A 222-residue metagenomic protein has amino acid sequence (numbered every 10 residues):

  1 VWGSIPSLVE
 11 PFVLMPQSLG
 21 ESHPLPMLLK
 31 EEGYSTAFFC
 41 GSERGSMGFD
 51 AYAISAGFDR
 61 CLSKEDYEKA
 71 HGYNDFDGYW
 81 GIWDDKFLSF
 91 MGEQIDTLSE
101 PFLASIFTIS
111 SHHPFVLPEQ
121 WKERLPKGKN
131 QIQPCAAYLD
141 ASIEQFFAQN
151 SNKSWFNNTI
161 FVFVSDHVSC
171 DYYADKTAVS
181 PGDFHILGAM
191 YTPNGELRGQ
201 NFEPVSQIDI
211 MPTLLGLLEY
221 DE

Functional and structural regions predicted by a protein language model:
V1-E222: Solvent-exposed soluble domains appended to multi-pass membrane proteins
